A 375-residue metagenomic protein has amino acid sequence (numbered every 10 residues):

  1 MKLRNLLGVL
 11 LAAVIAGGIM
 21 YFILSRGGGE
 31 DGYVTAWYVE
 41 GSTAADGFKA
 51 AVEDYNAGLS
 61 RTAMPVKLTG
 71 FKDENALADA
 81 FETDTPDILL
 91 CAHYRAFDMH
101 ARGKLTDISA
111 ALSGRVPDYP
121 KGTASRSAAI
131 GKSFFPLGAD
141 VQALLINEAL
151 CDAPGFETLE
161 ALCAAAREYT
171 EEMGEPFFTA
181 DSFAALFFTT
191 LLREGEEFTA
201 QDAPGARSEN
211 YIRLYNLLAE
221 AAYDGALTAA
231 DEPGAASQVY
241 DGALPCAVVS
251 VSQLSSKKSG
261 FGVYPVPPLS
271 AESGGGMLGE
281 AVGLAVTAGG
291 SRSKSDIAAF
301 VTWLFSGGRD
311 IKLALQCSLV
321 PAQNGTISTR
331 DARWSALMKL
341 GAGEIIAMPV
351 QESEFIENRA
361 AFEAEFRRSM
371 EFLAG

Functional and structural regions predicted by a protein language model:
E30-S42, A63-T69, I88: Short, well-ordered beta-strand elements
G41-A63: Short, polar/charged alpha-helical segment
S60-Y119, P154, Q238, C246: Extracytoplasmic "Venus flytrap"/periplasmic binding protein-like
C91-L145, A149, P154, G262-P267: Hinge/lid segment of periplasmic solute-binding proteins
S133-L137, Q142, A161-R207, L244: Extracytoplasmic/periplasmic solute-binding protein
A200-E232: Glycine-centered hinge/linker elements that transmit conformational signals in sensory and ligand-binding systems
K258-V320: Extracytoplasmic/periplasmic substrate-recognition and gating elements
A314-G375: C-terminal capping/gating helix-and-loop segments adjacent to ligand/active sites or protein-protein/ligand interfaces
